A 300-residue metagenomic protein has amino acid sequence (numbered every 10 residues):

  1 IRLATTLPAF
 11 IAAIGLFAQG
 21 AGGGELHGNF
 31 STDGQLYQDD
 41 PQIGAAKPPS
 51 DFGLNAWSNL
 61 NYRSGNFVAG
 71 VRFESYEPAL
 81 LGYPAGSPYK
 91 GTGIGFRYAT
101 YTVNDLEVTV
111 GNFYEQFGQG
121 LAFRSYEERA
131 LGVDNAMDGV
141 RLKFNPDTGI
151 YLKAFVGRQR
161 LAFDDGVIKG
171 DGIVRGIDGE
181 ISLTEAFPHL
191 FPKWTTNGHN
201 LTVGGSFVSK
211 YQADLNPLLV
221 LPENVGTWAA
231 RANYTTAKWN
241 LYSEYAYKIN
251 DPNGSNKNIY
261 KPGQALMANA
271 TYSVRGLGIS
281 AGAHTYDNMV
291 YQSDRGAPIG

Functional and structural regions predicted by a protein language model:
I1-H27: Bacterial Sec-dependent N-terminal signal peptides
A21-L26, S31, Q35-L54, Y62-R63 (+5 more regions): Signature for the C-terminal beta-barrel architecture of outer-membrane proteins
P78, L106, E115-F117: A short acidic, glycine/proline-enriched capping/turn motif at secondary-structure boundaries, especially helix N-cap
F96: Phosphate/ribose-recognition catalytic cores of enzymes acting on nucleotide-derived substrates
R124: Basic, alpha-helical nucleic-acid-binding regions used in initiation and control of genome expression
